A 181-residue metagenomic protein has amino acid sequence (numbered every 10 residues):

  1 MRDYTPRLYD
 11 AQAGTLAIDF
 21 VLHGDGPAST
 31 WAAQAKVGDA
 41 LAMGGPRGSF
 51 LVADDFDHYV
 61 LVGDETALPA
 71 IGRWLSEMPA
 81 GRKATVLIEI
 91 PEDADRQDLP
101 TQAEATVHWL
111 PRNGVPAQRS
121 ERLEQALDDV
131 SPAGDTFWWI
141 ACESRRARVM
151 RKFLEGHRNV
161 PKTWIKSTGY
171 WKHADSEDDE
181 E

Functional and structural regions predicted by a protein language model:
M1-E181: Extended, composition-driven regions rather than compact fold-specific motifs
